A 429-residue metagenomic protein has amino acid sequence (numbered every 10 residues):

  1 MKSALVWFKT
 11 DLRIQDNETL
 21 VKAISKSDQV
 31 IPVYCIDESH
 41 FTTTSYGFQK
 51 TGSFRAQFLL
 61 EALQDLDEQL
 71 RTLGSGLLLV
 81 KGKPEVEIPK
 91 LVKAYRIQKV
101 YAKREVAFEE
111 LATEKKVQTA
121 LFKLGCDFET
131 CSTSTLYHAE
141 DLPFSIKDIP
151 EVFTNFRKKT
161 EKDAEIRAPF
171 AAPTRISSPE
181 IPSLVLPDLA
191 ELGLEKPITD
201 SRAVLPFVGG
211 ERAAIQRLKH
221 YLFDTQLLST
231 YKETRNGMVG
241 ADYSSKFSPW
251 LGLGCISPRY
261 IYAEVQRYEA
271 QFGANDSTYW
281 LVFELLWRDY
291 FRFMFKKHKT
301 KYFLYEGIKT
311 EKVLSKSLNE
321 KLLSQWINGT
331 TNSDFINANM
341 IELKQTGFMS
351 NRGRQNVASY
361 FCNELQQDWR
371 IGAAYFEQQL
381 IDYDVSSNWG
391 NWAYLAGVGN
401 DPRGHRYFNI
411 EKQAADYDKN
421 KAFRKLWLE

Functional and structural regions predicted by a protein language model:
M1-A168, I341-E342, S387: Trp/Phe/Arg-rich N-terminal binding region typifying the photolyase-homology
A112, T130, E165, Q366-Q378 (+1 more regions): Short conserved catalytic/interaction loops centered on acidic-Pro-aromatic/His motifs
K147-K309, A414-E429: Glycine/tryptophan-enriched, flexible segments
F247-L251, L281-M294, N339-L343, V357-F361 (+2 more regions): Short alpha-helical scaffolding segments that buttress acidic/His motifs in well-ordered protein cores
R292, K297, K321-Q367: C-terminal substrate/ligand-recognition segments
K296-I308, R354, D368-Y375, N388-N391: Short acidic alpha-helical/loop segments enriched in Asp/Glu that coordinate divalent cations
T300-T330: Helix-loop-helix junctions that connect adjacent transmembrane helices in secondary transporters/permeases, recognized
T310-S315, E364, Y375-E429: C-terminal, helix-dominated tail/subdomain
